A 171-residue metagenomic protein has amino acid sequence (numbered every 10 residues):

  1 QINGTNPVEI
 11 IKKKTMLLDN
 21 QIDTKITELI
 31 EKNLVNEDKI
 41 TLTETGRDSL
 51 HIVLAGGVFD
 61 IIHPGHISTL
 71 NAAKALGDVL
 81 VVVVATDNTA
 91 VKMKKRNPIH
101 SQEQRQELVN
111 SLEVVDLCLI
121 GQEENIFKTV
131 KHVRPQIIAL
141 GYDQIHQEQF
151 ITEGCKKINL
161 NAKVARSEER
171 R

Functional and structural regions predicted by a protein language model:
Q1-R171: Nucleotidyltransferase catalytic core that binds NTPs
